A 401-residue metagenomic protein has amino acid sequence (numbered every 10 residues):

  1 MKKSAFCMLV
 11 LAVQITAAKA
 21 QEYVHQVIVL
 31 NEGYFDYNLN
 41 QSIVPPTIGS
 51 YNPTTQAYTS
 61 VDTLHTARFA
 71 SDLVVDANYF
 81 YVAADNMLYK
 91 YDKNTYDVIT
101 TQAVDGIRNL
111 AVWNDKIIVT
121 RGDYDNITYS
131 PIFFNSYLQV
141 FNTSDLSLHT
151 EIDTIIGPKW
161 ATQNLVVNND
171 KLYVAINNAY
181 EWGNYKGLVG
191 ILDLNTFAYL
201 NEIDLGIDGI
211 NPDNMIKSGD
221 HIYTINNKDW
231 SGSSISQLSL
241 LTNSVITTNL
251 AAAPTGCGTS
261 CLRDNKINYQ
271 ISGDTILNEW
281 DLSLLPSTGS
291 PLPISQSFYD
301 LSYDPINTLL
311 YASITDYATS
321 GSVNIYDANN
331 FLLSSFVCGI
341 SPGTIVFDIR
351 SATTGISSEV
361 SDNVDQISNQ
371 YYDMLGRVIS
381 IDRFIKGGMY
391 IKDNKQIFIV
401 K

Functional and structural regions predicted by a protein language model:
V29, V82, V119-T120, V174-A175 (+3 more regions): Residue position within the beta-strands of beta-propeller blades
Y37-V44, A83, N126-S136, Y180-G187 (+3 more regions): Short, solvent-exposed loop/turn segments at conserved positions within beta-propeller repeat blades
N52-T55, D92-Y96, N142-L146, D193-F197 (+3 more regions): Short loop/turn segments that connect beta-strands within beta-propeller blades
Q56-H65, T95-Q102, S147-I155, A198-L205 (+3 more regions): A short beta-strand motif characteristic of beta-propeller blades
T63-A77, D105-D115, G122, G157-V167 (+4 more regions): Repeated scaffold domains used in trafficking and secretory/extracellular systems, primarily beta-propellers
D316, S322-T353: Blade-level signature of beta-propeller repeat domains, shared across WD40, Kelch, NHL, RCC1 and BNR/Asp-box propellers
R350-V378: Residue-level detector of functionally pivotal "anchor" positions at catalytic/ligand-binding pockets or at interdomain
M389-K401: C-terminal tail/sorting-segment detector
